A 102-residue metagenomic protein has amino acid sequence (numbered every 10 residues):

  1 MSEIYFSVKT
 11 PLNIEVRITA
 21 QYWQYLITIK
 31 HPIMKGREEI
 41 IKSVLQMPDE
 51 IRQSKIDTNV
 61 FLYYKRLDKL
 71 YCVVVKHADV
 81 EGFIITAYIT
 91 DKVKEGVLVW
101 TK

Functional and structural regions predicted by a protein language model:
M1-K102: Ribonuclease/tRNase effector modules and their secretory precursors
